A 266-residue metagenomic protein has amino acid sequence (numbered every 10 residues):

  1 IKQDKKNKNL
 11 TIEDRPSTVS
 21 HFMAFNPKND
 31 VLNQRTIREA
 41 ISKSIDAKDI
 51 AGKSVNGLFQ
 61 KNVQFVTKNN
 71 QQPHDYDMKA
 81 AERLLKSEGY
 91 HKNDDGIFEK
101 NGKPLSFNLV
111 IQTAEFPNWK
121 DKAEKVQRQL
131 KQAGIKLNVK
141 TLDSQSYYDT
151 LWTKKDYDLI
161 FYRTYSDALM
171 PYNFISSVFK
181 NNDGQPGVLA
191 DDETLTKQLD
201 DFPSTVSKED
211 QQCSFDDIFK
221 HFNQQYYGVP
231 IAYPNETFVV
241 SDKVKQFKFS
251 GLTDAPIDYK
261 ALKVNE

Functional and structural regions predicted by a protein language model:
I1-N7, R35-T36, E124-A133, S146-Y157: Short helices/loops that flank or line small-molecule/ion binding pockets
Q3-R15, A24-Q34, F65-R83, N93-L105 (+3 more regions): Short, solvent-exposed loop/beta-turn-alpha elements that line the ligand-binding surface or hinge of extracytoplasmic
N9-T18, N56, K220, V229: A structural signal for short loop-to-beta-strand junctions that line the ligand-binding cleft of periplasmic/secreted
K28-Q64, N70-L84, F222-P230: Periplasmic-binding protein-like
L32-S44, K122, T194-Q198, D210 (+1 more regions): Short amphipathic alpha-helical coupling segments at ligand-binding clamshell hinges and other catalytic/signaling
G52, E88-Q112, I160-R163, T205-V240: Bilobed periplasmic-binding protein-like "clamshell/Venus-flytrap" ligand-binding domains
I111-V126: Bilobed "Venus flytrap"/periplasmic-binding protein-like clamshell domains and structurally analogous long
K131-F179: Periplasmic binding protein-like
